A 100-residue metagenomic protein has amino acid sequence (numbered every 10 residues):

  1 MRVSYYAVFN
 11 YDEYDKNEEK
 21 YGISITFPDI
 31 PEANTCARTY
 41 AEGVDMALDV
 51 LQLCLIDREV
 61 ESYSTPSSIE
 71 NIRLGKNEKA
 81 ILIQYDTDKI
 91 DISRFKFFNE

Functional and structural regions predicted by a protein language model:
M1-V8, L48-E100: Short, charged, surface-exposed hinge/linker loops at domain edges that act as mobile lids or interdomain connectors
F9-P31: Short aromatic-glycine-(Arg/Gly/Cys) micro-motifs in beta-strand/loop hairpins
E19, T35, D45, S93: Short acidic, gly/pro-rich beta-turn/loop elements at beta-sheet edges and active-site/ligand-binding grooves
F27, A41, E78-A80: Low-complexity, intrinsically disordered short peptide segments enriched in small/polar/basic residues
F27, G43, I56-V60: Acidic/histidine-enriched, beta-strand-rich ligand/metal-binding domains
P31-E42: A short, exposed loop/beta-hairpin motif centered on an aromatic-Gly-Thr core
A41-D49: Short, well-ordered alpha-helical segments
